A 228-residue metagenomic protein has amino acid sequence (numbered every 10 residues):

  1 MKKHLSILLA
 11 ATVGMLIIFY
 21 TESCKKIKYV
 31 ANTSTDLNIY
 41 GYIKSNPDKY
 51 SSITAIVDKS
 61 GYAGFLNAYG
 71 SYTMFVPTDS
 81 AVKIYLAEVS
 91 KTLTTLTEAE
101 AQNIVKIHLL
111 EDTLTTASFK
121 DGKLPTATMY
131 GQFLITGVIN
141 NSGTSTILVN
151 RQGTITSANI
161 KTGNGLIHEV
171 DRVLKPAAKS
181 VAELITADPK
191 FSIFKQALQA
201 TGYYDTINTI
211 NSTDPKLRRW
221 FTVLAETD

Functional and structural regions predicted by a protein language model:
K2-L8, L16-D228: Mature, structured domains of secreted/extracytosolic soluble proteins
